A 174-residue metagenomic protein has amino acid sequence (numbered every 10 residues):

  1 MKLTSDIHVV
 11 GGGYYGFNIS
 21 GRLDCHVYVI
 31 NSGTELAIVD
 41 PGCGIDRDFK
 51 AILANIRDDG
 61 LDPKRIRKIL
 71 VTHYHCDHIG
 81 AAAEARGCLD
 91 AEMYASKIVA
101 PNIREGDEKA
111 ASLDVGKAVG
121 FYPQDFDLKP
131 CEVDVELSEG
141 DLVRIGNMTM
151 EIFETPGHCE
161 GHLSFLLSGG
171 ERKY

Functional and structural regions predicted by a protein language model:
K2-D59, S164-Y174: Conserved beta-strand hairpin/beta-sheet module of binuclear metal-dependent hydrolase folds, prominently
T4-Y15, G120-D125, G146-M150: Short Pro/Gly-enriched beta-strand edge/turn motifs at strand-loop
V9, I38, E136, L142 (+1 more regions): Conserved beta-strand positions that form and line the central face of beta-propeller blades
L23-C25, E132, S138, E160-H162: Short beta-strand-initiation
V29, G140-L167: Core dinuclear metal-dependent hydrolase active-site scaffold
G33-L36, D62-I66, G146-T149: Short, surface-exposed connector motifs at secondary-structure boundaries
I38-D40, K68-V71, I152-E154: Short catalytic-loop micro-motif centered on adjacent basic/acidic residues
C43, R47-K50, A54-R144, G170-R172: Active-site HxH/HxHxD metal-binding segment of metal-dependent hydrolases
